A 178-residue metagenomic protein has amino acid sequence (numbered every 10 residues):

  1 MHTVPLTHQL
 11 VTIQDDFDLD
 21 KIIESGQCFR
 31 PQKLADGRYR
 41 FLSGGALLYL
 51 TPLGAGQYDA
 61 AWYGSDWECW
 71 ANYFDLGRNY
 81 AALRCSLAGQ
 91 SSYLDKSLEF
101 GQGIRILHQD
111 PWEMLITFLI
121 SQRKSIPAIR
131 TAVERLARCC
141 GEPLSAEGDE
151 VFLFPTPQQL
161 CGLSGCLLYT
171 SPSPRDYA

Functional and structural regions predicted by a protein language model:
M1-P111: Intrinsically disordered, low-complexity, charged terminal extensions of DNA damage-control enzymes
K21, S65, P127-T131, P155 (+1 more regions): Generic recognition of short, well-ordered alpha-helical interface segments
R38-R40, V151-L153, R175: Short linear loop/turn motifs
S92-P157: Long, charge-rich intrinsically disordered scaffolds of nucleic-acid metabolism proteins
V133-L136, S164, S171: A general structural motif at alpha-helix termini
F152-L163, L168: A short amphipathic alpha-helix within small helical-bundle interaction modules
Y169-A178: Single conserved hydrophobic/aromatic residue that forms the stacking wall/gate of nucleotide- or nucleobase-binding
